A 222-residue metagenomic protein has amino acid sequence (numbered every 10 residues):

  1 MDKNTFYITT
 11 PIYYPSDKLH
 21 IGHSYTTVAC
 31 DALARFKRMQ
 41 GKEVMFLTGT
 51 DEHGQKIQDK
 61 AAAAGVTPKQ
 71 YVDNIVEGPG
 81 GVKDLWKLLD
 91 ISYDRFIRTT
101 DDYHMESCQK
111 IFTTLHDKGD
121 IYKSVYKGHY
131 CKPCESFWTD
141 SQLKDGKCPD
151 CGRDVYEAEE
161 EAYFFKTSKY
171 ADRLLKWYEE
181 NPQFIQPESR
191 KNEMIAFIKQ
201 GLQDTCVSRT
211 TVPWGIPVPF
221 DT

Functional and structural regions predicted by a protein language model:
M1-I121, E135: N-terminal Rossmann-like or analogous alpha/beta NTP/dinucleotide-binding catalytic cores that position adenine
M1-T48, Y103-S107, C151, E157-T222: Structured secondary-structure scaffolds
W86-L88, D140, N181-P182, D204: Intrinsically disordered, low-complexity regions
Q109-D117, D140-G146, G201-T211: Short, charged low-complexity intrinsically disordered segments located at boundaries of structured domains
K118-A171, L175: Cys/His-rich short segments
